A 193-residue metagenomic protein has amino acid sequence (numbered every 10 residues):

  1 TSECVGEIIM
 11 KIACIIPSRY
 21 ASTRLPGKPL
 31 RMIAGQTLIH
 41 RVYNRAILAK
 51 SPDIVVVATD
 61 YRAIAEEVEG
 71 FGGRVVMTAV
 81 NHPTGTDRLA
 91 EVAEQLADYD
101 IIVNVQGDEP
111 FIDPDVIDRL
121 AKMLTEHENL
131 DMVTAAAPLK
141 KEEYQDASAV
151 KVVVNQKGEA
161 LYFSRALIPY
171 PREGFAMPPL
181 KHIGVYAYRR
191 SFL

Functional and structural regions predicted by a protein language model:
T1-I9: Short, Lys/Arg-enriched N-terminal segments with co-localized hydrophobic residues within the first ~10-30 amino acids
K11-T59: N-terminal glycine-rich phosphate-binding loop and ensuing alpha1 helix
C14, V55-V57, I102, M132 (+1 more regions): Hydrophobic/aromatic residues located in beta-strands of well-ordered beta-sheets within soluble catalytic
P17, N104-Q106, A135-A136: Short beta-strand segments
P52, D98-Y99, H127-L130: Short, high-confidence coil segments that cap the C-terminus of an alpha-helix and link into the following beta-strand
V56, R62-K122: Short phosphate-binding loop-to-helix
I112-L193: Conserved core of the sugar-phosphate nucleotidyltransferase
